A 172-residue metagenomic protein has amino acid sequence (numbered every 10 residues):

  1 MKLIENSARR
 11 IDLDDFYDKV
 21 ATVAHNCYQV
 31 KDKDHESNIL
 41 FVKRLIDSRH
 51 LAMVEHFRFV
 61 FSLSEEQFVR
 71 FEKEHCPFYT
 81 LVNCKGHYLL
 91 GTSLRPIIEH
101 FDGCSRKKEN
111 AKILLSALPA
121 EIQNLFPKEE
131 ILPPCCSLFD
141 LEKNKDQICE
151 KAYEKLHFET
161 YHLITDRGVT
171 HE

Functional and structural regions predicted by a protein language model:
M1-E172: A conserved ligand/cofactor-binding region detector
